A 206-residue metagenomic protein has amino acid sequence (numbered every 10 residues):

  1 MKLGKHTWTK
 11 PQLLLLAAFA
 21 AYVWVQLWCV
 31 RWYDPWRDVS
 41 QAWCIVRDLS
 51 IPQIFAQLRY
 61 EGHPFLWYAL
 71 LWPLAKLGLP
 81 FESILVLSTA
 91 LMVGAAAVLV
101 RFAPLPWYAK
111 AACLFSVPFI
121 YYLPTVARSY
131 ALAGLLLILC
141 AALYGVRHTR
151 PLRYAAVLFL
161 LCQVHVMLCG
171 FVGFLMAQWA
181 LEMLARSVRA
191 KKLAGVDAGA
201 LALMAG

Functional and structural regions predicted by a protein language model:
K2-G4, F171-G206: Perimembrane helix-loop-helix junctions
K10-V39, A205-G206: Transmembrane signal-anchor helices characteristic of membrane glycosylation enzymes that use polyprenol
L16, A20, V86-Y108: Transmembrane-helix motifs of polytopic, lipid-linked glycan transferases
W43-R47, I51-V86, A90: Short hydrophobic/aromatic helix or loop-helix immediately within or flanking a transmembrane segment in polytopic
Y108-I120, G134: Transmembrane and membrane-interface helices of multi-pass, inner-membrane envelope-modifying transferases
F119-L123, I138-L139, P151-A177, L203-A205: Membrane-interface alpha helices of multi-pass inner-membrane proteins
T125-A131: Short acidic/glycine- and proline-prone juxtamembrane loop motifs at membrane-interface regions of multi-pass membrane
I138-R153, M183-S187: Membrane-interface transmembrane helices that cradle and orient dolichyl/undecaprenyl
